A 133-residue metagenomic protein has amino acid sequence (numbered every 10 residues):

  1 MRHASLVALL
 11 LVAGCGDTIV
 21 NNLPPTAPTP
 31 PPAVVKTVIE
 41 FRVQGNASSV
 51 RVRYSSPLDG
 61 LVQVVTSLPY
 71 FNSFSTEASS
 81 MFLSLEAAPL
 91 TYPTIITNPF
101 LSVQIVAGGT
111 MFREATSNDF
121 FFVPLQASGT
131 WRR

Functional and structural regions predicted by a protein language model:
A4-A13: Sec-dependent N-terminal signal peptides
V12-V38: Bacterial Sec-dependent N-terminal signal peptides
P30-A33, F71-S80, G129-R133: Extracellular and analogous surface-interaction loops
V43-V50, N98: Short proline/glycine-enriched turn/loop motifs at strand-loop junctions of beta-rich domains
G45, A87-T91, A107: Surface-exposed loop/turn motifs at beta-strand-loop junctions within extracellular Ig-like and Fibronectin type III
R53-P99: Mature extracytoplasmic domains of secretory-pathway proteins
I95-T116: Structured interaction patches on ligand/partner-binding surfaces of diverse proteins
F112-R133: C-terminal partner/receptor-binding element of secreted or periplasmic proteins
